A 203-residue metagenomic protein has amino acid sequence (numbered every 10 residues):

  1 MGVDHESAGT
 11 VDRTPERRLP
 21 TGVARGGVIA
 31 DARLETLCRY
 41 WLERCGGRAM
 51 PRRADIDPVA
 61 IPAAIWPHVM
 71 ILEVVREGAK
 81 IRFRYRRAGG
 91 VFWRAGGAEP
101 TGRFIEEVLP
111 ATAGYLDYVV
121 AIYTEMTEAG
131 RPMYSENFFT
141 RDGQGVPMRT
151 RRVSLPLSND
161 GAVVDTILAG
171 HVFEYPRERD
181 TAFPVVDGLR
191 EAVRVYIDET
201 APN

Functional and structural regions predicted by a protein language model:
M1-V108, V120-N203: Intrinsically disordered, low-complexity terminal regulatory regions
A113-L116: Helix-loop-helix
